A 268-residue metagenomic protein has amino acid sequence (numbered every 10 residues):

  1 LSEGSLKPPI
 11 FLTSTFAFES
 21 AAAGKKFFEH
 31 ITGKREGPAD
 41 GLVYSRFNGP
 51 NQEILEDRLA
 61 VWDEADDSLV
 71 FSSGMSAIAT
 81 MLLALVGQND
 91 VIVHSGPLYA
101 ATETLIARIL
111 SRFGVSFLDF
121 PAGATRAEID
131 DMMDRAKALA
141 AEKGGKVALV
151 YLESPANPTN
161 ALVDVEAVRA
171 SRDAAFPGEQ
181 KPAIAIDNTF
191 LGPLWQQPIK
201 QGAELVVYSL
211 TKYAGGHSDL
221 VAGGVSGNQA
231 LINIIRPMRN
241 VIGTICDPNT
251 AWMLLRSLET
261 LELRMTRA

Functional and structural regions predicted by a protein language model:
L1-P8: Conserved N-terminal helix/loop that builds the PLP phosphate-binding region of the aspartate aminotransferase-like
P8-I10, V221: Change "...and in nucleic-acid phosphodiester-cleaving endonucleases..." to "...and in nucleic-acid processing enzymes
P9, T15-S76, A101-L110: Conserved N-terminal alpha-helix of the aminotransferase class I/II PLP-enzyme fold
D67-R267: Conserved PLP-enzyme active-site core in the AAT-like
